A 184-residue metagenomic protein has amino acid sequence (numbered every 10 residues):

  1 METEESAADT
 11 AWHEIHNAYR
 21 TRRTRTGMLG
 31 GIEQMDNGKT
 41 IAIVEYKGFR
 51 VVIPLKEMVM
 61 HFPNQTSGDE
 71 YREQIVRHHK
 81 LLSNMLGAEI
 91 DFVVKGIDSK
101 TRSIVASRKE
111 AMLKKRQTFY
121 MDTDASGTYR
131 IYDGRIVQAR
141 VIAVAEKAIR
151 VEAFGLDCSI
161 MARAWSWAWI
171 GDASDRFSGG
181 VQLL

Functional and structural regions predicted by a protein language model:
M1-L184: Single-stranded RNA-binding regions, centering on S1/OB-family and related RNA-binding modules
